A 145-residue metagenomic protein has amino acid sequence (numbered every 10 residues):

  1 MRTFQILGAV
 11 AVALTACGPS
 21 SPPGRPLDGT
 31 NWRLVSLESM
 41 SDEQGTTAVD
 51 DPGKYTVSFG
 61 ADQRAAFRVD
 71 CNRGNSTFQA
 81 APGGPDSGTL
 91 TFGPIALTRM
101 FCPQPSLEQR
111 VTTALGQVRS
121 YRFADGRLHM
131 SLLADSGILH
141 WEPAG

Functional and structural regions predicted by a protein language model:
R2-A9, C17-G145: Lipid interaction determinants
